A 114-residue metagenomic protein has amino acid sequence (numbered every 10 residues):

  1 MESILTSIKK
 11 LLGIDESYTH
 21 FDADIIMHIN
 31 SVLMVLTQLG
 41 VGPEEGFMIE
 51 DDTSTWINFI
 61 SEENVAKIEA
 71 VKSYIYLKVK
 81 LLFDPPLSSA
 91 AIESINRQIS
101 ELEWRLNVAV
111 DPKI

Functional and structural regions predicted by a protein language model:
M1-K67, S100-I114: Conserved short "hinge" loops at termini or chain/domain junctions
S73-D84: Short, hydrophobic/amphipathic alpha-helical patches that form generic packing surfaces within helical domains
